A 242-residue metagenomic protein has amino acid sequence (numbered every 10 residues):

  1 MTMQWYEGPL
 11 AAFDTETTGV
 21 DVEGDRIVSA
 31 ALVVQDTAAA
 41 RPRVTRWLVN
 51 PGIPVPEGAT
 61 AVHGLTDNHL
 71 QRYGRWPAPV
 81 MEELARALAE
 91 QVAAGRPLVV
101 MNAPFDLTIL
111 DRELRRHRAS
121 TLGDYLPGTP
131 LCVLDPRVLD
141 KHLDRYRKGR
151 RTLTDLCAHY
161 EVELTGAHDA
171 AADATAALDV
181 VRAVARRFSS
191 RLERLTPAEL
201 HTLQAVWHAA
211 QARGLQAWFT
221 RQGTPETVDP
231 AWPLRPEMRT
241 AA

Functional and structural regions predicted by a protein language model:
M1-V28, Q35-A40, R72-A242: DEDD superfamily 3′-5′ metal-dependent exonuclease/proofreading module
R43-H63: Short, surface-exposed acidic-centric catalytic microdomains
L65-Q71: Short glycine/proline- and acidic residue-enriched helix-loop micro-motifs that form flexible lids or anion-recognition
